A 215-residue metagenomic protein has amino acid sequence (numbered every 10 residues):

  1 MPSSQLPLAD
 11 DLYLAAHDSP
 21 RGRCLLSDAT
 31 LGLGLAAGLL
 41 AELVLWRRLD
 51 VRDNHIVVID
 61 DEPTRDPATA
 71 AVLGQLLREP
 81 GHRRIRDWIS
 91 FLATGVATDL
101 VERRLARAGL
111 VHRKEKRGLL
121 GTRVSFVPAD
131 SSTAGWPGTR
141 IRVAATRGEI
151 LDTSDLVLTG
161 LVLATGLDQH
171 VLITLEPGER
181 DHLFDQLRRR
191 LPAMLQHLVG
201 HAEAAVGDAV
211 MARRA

Functional and structural regions predicted by a protein language model:
M1-A93, D208-A215: Short, amphipathic alpha-helical interface elements at domain boundaries that mediate macromolecular binding
L45, A106-R107: Short, well-ordered loop/turn elements at secondary-structure boundaries
L49, L110-V111: Short hydrophobic beta-strand motif reused across regulatory alpha/beta modules
D53-I56, E115-L119: Short, Lys/Arg-rich nucleic-acid/phosphate-binding segment
D61-D99, R107, L120-T159, A164 (+1 more regions): Short, amphipathic alpha-helical interaction segments positioned at domain boundaries
T98, E102-R103, H112, R117-G118: Intrinsically disordered/linker segments and immediately adjacent domain-edge residues
V127-A215: Glycine-rich, aromatic-bearing surface loops/beta-hairpins
